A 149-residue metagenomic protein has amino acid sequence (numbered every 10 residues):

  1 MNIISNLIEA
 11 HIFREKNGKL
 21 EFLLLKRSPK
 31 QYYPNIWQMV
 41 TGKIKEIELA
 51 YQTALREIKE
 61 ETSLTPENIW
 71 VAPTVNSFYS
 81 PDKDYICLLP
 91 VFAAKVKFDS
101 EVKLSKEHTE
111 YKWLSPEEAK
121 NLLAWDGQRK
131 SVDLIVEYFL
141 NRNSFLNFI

Functional and structural regions predicted by a protein language model:
M1-F22: Conserved N-terminal beta-strand and adjoining loop/helix that marks the start of the Nudix/MutT-like hydrolase domain
N6, S63-S100: Active-site segment of metal-dependent pyrophosphate-handling enzymes, primarily the Nudix hydrolase catalytic core
I12-R14, K26, V91-K95: Short, well-ordered beta-strand micro-motif
G18, D99-V102: Short helix-loop capping/hinge motifs at secondary-structure junctions, enriched in acidic/polar residues
K19-E60: Conserved Nudix-box catalytic region and its N-terminal flanking loop in Nudix hydrolases and closely related
Q38, I86, W113: Short aromatic/basic micro-patch
I44, V96, P116: Hydrophobic pocket-lining residues within nucleotide cofactor-binding pockets
V91, V102-I135: NUDIX/MutT-family hydrolases
